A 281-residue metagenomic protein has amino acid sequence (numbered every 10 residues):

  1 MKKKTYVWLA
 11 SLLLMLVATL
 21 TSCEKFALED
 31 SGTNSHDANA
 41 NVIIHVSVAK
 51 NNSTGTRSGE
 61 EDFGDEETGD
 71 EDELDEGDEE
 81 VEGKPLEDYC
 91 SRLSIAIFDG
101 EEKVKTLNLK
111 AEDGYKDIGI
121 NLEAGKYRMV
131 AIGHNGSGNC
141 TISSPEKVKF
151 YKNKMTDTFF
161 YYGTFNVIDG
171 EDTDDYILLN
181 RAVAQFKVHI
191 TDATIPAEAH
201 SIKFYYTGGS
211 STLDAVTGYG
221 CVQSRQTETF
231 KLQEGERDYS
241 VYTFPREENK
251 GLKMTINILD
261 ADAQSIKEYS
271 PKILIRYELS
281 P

Functional and structural regions predicted by a protein language model:
M1-S22: Sec-dependent bacterial lipoprotein signal peptides
A10-M15, H36, E87, D169 (+2 more regions): A generic structural signal for short, solvent-exposed coil/turn residues that cap or connect secondary-structure
V17-T54: Bacterial Sec-dependent N-terminal signal peptides
A40, V46, K50-L74, I256-N257 (+2 more regions): Low-complexity, acidic Ser/Thr/Pro-rich "mucin-like" tracts of secreted and single-pass surface proteins
K50-Q185, T191: Short, low-hydrophobicity acidic/polar segments
G77-I142, E198-S280: Tryptophan-paired
K152-R237: Acidic, serine/threonine- and glycine-rich low-complexity intrinsically disordered segments that serve as flexible
